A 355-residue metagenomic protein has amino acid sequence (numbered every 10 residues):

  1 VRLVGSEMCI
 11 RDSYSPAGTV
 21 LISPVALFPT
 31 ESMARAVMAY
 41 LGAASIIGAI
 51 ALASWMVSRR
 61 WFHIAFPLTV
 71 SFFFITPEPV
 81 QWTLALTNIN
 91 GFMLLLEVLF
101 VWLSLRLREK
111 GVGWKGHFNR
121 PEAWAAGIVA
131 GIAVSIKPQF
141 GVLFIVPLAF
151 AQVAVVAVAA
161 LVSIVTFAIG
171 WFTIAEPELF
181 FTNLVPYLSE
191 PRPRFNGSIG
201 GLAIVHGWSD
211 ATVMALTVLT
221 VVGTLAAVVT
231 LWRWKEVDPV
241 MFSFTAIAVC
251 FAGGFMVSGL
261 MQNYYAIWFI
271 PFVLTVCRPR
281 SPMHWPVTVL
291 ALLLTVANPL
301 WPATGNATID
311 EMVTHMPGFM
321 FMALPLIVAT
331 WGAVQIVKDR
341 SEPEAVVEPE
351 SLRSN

Functional and structural regions predicted by a protein language model:
V1-R2, S6-E7, R11-W124, V153-I270 (+5 more regions): Primarily membrane-embedded glycan-assembly and transfer machineries that use lipid-linked glycans
E122-P138, V142-P147, V249-M256: Membrane-interface alpha helices of multi-pass inner-membrane proteins
F150: Short, well-ordered alpha-helices that flank and scaffold nucleotide-derived cofactor binding pockets
L292-T295: Active-site oxyanion/phosphate-handling segment shared across diverse enzymes
L326-A329: Flexible gly/pro-rich beta->alpha loop and the following alpha-helix that scaffold active-site loops
